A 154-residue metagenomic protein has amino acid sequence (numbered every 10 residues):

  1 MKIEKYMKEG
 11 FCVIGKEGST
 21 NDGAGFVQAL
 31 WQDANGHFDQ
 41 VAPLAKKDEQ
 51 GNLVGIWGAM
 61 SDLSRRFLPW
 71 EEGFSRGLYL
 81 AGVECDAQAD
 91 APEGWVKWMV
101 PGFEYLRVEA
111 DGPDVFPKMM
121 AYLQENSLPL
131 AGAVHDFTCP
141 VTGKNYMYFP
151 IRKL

Functional and structural regions predicted by a protein language model:
M1-L154: A solvent-exposed interaction/effector surface
